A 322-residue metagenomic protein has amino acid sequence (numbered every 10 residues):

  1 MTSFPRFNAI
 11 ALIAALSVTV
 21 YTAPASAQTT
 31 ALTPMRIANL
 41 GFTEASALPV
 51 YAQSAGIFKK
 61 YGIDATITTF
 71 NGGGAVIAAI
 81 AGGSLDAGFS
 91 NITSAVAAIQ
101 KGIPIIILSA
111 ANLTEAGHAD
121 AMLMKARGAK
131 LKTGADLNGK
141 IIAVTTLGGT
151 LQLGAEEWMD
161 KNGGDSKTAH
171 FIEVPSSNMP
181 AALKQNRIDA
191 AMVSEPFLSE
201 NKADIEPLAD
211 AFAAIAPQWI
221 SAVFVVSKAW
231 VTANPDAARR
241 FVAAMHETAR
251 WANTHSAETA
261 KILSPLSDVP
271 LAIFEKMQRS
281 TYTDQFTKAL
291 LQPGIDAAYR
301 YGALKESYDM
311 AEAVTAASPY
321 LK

Functional and structural regions predicted by a protein language model:
M1-P5: N-terminal secretory signal peptides that target proteins for export/translocation
I10-Y21: Bacterial N-terminal signal peptides
Y21-A27: Sec/Tat signal peptide C-region and signal peptidase I cleavage site
Q28-N162, E173, D189, E195 (+2 more regions): Short, glycine-/small- and polar/acidic-enriched structural segments that line small-molecule recognition paths
T93, F171-I172, S177-I262: Pocket-lining segment of extracytoplasmic ligand-binding domains
R127-A135, G164-S166, A229-A238: Short helix-loop capping/hinge motifs at secondary-structure junctions, enriched in acidic/polar residues
V231-K305: Secondary-structure end/capping motifs
A298-K322: Conserved C-terminal helix/tail region of periplasmic/extracytoplasmic solute-binding proteins
